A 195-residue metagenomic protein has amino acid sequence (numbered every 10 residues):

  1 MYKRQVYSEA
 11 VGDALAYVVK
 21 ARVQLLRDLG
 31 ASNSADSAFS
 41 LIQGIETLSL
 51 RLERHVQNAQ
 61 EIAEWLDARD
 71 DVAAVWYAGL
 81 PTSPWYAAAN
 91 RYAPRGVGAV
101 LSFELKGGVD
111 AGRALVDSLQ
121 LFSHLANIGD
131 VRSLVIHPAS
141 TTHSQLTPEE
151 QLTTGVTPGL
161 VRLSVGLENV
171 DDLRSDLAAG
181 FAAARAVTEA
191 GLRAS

Functional and structural regions predicted by a protein language model:
K3-V100, E104-V116, L121-R132: Active-site C-terminal subdomain of aminotransferase-like
R51, D117-S118, S133-S195: PLP-dependent enzyme catalytic core of the Aspartate aminotransferase-like
